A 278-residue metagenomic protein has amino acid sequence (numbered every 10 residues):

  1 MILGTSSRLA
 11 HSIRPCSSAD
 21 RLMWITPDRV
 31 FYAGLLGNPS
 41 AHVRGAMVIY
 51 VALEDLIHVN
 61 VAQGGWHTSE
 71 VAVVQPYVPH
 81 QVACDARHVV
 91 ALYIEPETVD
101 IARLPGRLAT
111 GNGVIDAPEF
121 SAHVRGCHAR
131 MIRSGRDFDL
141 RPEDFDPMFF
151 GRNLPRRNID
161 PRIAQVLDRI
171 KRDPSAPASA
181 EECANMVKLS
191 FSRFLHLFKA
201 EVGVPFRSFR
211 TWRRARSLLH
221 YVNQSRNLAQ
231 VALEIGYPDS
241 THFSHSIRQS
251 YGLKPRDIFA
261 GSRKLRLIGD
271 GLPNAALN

Functional and structural regions predicted by a protein language model:
M1-L22, G126-M131: A short, N-terminal "cap"/entry segment at the start of jelly-roll beta-barrel domains of the cupin/DSBH fold
C16-A109: N-terminal regulatory/effector-sensing and dimerization cores that precede helix-turn-helix DNA-binding domains
F31-G34, D146-P155, L195-G203: Short, Lys/Arg-enriched N-terminal segment that forms or immediately precedes the first helix of a structured domain
L104-R133: Aromatic/histidine-rich interaction motifs
A117-R125, D146-A178, A184-V187, S208-R226: A short, Lys/Arg-enriched amphipathic alpha-helix from helix-turn-helix/homeodomain DNA-binding modules
P177, E181, A200-P238, G261-N278: Terminal helix-turn-helix DNA-binding modules in bacterial transcription factors
S190-F191, P238-D239: Short coil turns linking two alpha-helices in DNA-binding domains
F194, F198, H242-F243, I247: Short hydrophobic/aromatic patch on the recognition helix
